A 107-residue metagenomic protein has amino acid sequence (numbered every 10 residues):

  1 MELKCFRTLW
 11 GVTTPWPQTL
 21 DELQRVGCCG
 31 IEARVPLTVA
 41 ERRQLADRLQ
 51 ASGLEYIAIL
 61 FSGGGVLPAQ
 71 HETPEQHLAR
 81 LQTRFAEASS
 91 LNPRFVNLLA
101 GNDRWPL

Functional and structural regions predicted by a protein language model:
M1-L23: Short, Lys/Arg-rich amphipathic segments at extreme N-termini
M1-T8, I31-A33, Y56-F61, V96-L98: Hydrophobic faces of well-ordered beta-strands that scaffold small-molecule active sites in alpha/beta enzyme cores
W10-P15, E32-L45, G65-E75, D103-P106: Acidic-and-aromatic substrate-binding clefts and catalytic sites of carbohydrate-active enzymes
Q18-R25, V39-L60, A79-N92: Acidic (Asp/Glu)-rich catalytic clusters
G27-C29: Short, basic, glycine/proline-bearing loop/turn elements
Q70-L107: Active-site acidic/histidine proton-transfer and metal-coordination neighborhood in alpha/beta enzyme cores
